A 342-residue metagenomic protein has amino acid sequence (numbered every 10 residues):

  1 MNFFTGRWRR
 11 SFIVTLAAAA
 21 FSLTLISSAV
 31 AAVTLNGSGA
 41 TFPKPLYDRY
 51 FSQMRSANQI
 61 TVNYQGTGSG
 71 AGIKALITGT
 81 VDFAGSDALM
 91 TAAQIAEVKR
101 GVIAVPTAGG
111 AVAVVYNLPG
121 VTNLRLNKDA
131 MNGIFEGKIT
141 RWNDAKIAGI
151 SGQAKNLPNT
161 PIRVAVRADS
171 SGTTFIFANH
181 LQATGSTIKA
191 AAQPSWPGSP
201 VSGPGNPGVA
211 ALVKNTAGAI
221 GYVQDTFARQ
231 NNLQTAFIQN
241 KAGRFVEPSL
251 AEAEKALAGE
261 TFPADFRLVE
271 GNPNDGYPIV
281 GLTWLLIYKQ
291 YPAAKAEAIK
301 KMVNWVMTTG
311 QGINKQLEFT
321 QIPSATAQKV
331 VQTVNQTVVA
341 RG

Functional and structural regions predicted by a protein language model:
N2-L16: Bacterial N-terminal signal peptides that target proteins for export
I13-L25: Bacterial N-terminal signal peptides
L25-A31: Sec/Tat signal peptide C-region and signal peptidase I cleavage site
A31-G342: Flexible loop/hinge segments at secondary-structure junctions
